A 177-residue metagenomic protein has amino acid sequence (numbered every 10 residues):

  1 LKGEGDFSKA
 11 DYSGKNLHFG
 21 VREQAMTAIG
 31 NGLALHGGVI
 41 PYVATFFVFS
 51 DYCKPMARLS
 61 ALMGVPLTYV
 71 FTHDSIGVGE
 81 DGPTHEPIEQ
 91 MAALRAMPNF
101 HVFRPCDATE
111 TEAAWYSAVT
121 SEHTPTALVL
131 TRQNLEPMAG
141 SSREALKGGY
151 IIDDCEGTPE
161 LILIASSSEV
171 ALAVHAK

Functional and structural regions predicted by a protein language model:
L1-V129, N134-E136: Thiamine diphosphate
G77-P83, T111, T120-K177: Thiamine diphosphate
